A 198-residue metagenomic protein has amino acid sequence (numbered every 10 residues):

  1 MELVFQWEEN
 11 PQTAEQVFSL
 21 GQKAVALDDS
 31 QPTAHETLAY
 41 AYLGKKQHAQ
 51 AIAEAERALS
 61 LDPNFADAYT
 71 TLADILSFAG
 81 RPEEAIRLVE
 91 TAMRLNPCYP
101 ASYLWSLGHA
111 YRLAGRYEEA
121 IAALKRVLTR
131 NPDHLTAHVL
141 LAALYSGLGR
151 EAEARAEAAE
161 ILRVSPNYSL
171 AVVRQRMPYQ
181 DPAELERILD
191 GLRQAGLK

Functional and structural regions predicted by a protein language model:
W7-K23, G44-R57, F78-T91, A114-R126 (+1 more regions): Structural signature of tandem alpha-helical TPR/SEL1-like repeats, specifically the intra-repeat loop/turn
V25-A26, R57-S60, T91-R94, L128-T129 (+1 more regions): Conserved structural position within tetratricopeptide repeats
Q31, F65, Y99-P100, H134 (+1 more regions): Residue-level recognition of tetratricopeptide repeat
A34, A68, S102-Y103, A137 (+1 more regions): TPR alpha-solenoid repeat register
S146-Y168: TPR/TPR-like (Sel1-like) alpha-helical repeat modules
N167-K198: Terminal, low-structured helical/coil segments at or just beyond the last alpha-helical repeat
